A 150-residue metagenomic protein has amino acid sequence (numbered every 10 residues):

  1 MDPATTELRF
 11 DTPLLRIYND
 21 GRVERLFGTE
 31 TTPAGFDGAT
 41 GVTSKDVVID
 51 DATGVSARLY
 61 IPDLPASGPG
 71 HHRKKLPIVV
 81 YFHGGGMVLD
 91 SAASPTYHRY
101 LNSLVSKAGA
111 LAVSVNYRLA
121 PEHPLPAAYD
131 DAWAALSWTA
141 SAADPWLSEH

Functional and structural regions predicted by a protein language model:
D2-R16: Short acidic, Pro/Gly- and aromatic-enriched capping/linker segments at domain boundaries
I17-K74: N-terminal cap/lid segment of alpha/beta-hydrolase-fold proteins
H72, A93-V113: Short amphipathic alpha-helix adjacent to the substrate-entry channel of hydrolases
R73-G86: Short beta-strand element of the alpha/beta-hydrolase
Y81, A112-N116: Glycine- and acidic-rich phosphate- and metal-coordinating loops
G85, N116-A120: Short beta-to-alpha linker loops that shape the active-site pocket of alpha/beta-hydrolase fold enzymes
D90-S94, H123-L125: Conserved catalytic-core motifs of eukaryotic protein kinase domains, centered on the activation segment
H123-H150: Alpha/beta-hydrolase active-site loop
